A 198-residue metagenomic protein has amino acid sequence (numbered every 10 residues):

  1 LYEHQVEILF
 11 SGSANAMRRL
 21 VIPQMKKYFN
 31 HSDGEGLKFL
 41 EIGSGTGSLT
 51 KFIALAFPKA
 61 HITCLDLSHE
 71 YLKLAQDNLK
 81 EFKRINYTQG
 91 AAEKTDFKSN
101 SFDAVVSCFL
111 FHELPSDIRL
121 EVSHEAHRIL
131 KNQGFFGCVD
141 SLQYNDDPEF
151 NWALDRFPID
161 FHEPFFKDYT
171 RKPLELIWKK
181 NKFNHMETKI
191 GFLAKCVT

Functional and structural regions predicted by a protein language model:
L1-Y28: Conserved Class I S-adenosyl-L-methionine-dependent methyltransferase catalytic core
Q24-G34, L55, T95-D96: Glycine-rich helix-loop-beta junction characteristic of Rossmann-like nucleotide cofactor-binding loops
G36-K38: Nucleotide donor/acceptor-binding cores
L40, T46-K94: Class I SAM-dependent methyltransferase SAM/SAH-binding core
E93-V105: A short acidic, Gly/Pro-enriched loop at the edge of an enzyme's catalytic core that lines a small-molecule cofactor
A104-D117: A short SAM/SAH-binding and catalytic strip from SAM-dependent methyltransferases
L120, G137-N181, M186-I190: C-terminal alpha-helical "lid/dimerization" subdomain adjacent to the S-adenosyl-L-methionine
L120-N132: A short glycine-rich, Lys/Arg-flanked "PGG" loop and its adjoining helix->strand segment in the class I
